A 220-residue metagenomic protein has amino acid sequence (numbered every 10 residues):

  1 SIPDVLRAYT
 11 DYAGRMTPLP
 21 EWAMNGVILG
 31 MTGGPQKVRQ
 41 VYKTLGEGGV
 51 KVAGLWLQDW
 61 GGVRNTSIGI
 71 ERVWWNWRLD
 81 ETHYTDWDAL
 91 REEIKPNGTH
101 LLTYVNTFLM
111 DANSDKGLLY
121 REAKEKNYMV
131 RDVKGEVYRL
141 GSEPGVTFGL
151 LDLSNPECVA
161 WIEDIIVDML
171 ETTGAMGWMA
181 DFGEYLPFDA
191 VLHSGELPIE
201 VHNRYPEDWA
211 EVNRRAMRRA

Functional and structural regions predicted by a protein language model:
S1-A220: Catalytic-domain carbohydrate-binding cleft regions of carbohydrate-active enzymes
